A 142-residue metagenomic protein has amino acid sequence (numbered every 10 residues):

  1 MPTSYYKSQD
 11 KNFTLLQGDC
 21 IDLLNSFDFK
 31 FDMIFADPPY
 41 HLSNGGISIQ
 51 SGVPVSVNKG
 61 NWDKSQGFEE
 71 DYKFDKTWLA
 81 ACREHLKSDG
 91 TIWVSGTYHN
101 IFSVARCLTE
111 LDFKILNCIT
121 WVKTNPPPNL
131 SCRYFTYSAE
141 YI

Functional and structural regions predicted by a protein language model:
M1-I142: Core catalytic lobe of class I
